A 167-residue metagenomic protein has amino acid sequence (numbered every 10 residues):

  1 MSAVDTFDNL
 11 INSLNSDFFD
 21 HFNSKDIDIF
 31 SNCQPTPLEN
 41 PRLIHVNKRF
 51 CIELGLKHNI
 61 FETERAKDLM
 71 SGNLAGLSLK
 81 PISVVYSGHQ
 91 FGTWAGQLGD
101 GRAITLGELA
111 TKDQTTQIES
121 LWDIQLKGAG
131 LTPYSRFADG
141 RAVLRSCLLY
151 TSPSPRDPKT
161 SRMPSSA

Functional and structural regions predicted by a protein language model:
M1-P81: Regulatory N- and C-terminal appendages and interdomain linkers associated with kinase/kinase-like NTP transferase
N47-R49, H89, A110, K127-A129: Structured loops at beta-to-helix junctions and adjacent beta-edge loops in soluble globular domains
K57-Q117: Glycine-rich, N-terminal phosphate-binding loop and its surrounding beta-alpha-beta segment
L109-A110, R145-L149: Long, basic N-terminal domains or extensions that often function in RNA/ssDNA interaction or organelle/cellular
E119-A142: Residues forming anionic-ligand binding surfaces in small-molecule and nucleic-acid pockets of primarily soluble enzymes
Y150-P155: Conserved small/polar residues in nucleotide/adenosyl-binding loops
S161-A167: Hydrophobic alpha-helical segments, chiefly the membrane-spanning helices and signal/signal-anchor peptides
